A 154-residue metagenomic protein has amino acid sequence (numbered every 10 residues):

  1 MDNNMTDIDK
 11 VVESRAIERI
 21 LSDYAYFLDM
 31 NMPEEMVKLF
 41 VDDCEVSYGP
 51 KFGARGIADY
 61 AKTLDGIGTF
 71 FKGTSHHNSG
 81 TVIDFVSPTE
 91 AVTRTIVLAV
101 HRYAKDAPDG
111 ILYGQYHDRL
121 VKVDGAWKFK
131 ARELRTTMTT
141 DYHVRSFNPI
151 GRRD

Functional and structural regions predicted by a protein language model:
M1-Y26, M30, E34, K38 (+1 more regions): Short, low-complexity N-terminal intrinsically disordered segments enriched in polar/charged residues
D2-M5, T69-D154: A beta-strand edge to alpha-helix "cap/lid" segment located at domain peripheries
N3-T6, E18, D42, V46 (+3 more regions): Generic, low-specificity signal for short hydrophobic/alpha-helical stretches with a mild N-terminal bias, encompassing
P33-L98: A solvent-exposed, acidic/Ser-Thr-rich amphipathic alpha-helical stretch
